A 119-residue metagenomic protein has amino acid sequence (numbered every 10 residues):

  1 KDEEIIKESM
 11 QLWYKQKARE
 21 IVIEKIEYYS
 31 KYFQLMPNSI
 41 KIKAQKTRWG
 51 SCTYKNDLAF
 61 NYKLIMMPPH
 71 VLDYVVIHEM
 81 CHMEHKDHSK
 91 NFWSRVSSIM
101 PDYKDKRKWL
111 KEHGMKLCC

Functional and structural regions predicted by a protein language model:
K1-Y74, M83-C119: Active-site-proximal or metal-binding-adjacent scaffold patches in catalytic folds
E79: Walker B catalytic acidic pair
